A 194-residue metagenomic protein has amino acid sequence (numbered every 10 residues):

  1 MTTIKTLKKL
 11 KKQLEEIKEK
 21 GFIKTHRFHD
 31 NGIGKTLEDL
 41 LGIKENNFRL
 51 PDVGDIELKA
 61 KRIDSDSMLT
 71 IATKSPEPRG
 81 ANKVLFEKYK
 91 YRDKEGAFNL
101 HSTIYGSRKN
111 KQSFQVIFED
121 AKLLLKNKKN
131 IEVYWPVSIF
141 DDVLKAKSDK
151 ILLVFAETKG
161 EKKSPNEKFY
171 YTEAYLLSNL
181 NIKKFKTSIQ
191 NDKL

Functional and structural regions predicted by a protein language model:
M1-G54, A60-L194: Nucleic-acid endonuclease domains
